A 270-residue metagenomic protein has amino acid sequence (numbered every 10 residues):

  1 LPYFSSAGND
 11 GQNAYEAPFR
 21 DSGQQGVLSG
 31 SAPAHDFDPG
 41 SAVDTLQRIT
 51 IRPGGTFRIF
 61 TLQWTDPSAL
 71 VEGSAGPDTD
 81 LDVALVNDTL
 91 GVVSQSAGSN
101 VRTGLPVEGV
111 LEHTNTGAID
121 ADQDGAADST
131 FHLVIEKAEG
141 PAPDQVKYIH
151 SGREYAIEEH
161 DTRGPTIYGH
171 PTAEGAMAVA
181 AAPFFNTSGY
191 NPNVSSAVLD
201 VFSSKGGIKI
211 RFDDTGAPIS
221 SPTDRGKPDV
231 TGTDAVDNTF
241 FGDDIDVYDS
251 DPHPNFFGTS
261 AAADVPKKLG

Functional and structural regions predicted by a protein language model:
L1-G270: Loop-rich non-cytosolic ectodomains and luminal regions
